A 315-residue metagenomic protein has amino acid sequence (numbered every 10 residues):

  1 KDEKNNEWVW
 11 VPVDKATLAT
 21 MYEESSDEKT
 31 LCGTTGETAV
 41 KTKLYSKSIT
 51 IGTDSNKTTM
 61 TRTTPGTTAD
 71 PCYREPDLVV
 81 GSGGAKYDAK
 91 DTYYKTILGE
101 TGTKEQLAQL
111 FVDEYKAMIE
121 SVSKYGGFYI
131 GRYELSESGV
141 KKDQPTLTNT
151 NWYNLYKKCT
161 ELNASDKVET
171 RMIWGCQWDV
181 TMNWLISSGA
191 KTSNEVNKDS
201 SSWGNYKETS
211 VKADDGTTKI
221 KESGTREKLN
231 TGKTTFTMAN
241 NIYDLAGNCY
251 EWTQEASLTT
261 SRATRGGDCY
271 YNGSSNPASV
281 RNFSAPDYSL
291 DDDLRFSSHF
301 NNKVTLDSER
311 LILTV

Functional and structural regions predicted by a protein language model:
K1-M21, T170: GGW-centered surface loops in extracellular recognition modules
E3-N5, C32-T42, S46-D244, V315: Short aromatic-cysteine micro-motif
W10, R171-W174, E251-W252: A structural signal for short, well-ordered beta-strand segments and their strand-loop junctions that often border
P12, G131, G224, T231 (+3 more regions): Residue-level detector of conserved, well-ordered beta-strand and adjacent loop positions that form binding/recognition
D14-L18, E134-S136, Q177, Q254-T259 (+2 more regions): Acidic glycine-/aspartate-rich tracts in secreted/extracellular proteins
T20-K29, S261-A263: Short, solvent-exposed secondary-structure boundary/capping segments
N149-N163, V168-I173, F236-T237, T259-V315: Disulfide-stabilized, aromatic/cysteine-rich ligand-recognition loop
A246-Q254: Active-site-proximal beta-strands of protease catalytic cores
